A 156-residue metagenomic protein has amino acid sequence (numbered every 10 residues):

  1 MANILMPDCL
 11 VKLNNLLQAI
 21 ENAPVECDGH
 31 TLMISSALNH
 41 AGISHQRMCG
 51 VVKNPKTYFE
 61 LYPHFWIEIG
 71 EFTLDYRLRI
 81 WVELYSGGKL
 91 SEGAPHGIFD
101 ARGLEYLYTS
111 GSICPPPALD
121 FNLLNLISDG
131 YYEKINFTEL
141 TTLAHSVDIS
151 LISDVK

Functional and structural regions predicted by a protein language model:
M1-K156: A structural boundary/capping signal
